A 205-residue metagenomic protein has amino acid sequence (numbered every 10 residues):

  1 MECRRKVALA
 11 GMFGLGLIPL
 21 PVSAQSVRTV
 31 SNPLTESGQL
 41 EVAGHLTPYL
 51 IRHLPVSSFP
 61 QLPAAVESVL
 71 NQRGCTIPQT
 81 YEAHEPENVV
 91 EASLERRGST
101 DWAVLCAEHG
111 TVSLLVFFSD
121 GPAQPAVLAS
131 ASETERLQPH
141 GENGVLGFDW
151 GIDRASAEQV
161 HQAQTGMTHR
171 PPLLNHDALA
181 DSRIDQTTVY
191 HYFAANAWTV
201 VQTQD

Functional and structural regions predicted by a protein language model:
M1-A10: Bacterial N-terminal signal peptides that target proteins for export
R5, P19-S57, E133-D205: Acidic, small-residue rich beta-repeat scaffolds with periodic aromatic anchors
A10-P19: Bacterial N-terminal signal peptides
Y49, L54-A83: Short, non-transmembrane alpha-helical segments in secretory-pathway proteins
V89-R97: Acidic, divalent-cation-chelating loop motifs in proteins
R96-C106, L174-L179: Acidic/hydrophobic-patterned starts of short beta strands in beta-sheet-rich repeat architectures
G110-V116, T188-Y190: Structural motif
V116-E133: Extracellular C-terminal loop/segment signatures of secreted glycoproteins
